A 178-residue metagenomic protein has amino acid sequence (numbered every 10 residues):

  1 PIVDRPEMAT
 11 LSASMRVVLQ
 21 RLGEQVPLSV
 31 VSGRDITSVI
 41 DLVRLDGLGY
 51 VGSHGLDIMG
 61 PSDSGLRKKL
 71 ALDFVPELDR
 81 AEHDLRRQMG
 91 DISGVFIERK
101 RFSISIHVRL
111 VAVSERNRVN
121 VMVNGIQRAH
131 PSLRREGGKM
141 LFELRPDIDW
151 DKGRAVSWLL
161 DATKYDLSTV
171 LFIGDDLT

Functional and structural regions predicted by a protein language model:
P1, G55, R109: Short loop/turn segments at strand-loop or loop-helix junctions that form parts of catalytic or ligand-binding pockets
P1-D4, V39, S114: Active-site-proximal flexible loops/turns
P1-R5, V30, V156: Asp-based phosphoryl-transfer active-site loop
I2, G60, S105: A short acidic, helix-capping loop that chelates divalent metal ions and anchors anionic groups
R5-A9, S29, D147-W150: Short, flexible loop segments at the rims of nucleotide/cofactor-binding pockets, characterized by
A9-R99: Active-site phosphate-binding/coordination module
D84, I92-T178: Conserved acidic, metal-coordinating active-site core of Asp-based, Mg2+-dependent phosphoryl-transfer enzymes
